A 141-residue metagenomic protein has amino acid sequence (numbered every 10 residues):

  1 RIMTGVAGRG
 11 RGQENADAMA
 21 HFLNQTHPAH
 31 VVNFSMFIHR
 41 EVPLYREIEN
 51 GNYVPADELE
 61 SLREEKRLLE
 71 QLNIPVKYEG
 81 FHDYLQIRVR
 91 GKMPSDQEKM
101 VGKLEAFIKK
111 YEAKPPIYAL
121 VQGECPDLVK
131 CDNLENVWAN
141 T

Functional and structural regions predicted by a protein language model:
I2-R9, I38-E41: Conserved radical SAM core fold
A7-Q25: Catalytic cores of alpha/beta
H21-T141: Auxiliary Fe-S-binding modules of radical SAM enzymes
